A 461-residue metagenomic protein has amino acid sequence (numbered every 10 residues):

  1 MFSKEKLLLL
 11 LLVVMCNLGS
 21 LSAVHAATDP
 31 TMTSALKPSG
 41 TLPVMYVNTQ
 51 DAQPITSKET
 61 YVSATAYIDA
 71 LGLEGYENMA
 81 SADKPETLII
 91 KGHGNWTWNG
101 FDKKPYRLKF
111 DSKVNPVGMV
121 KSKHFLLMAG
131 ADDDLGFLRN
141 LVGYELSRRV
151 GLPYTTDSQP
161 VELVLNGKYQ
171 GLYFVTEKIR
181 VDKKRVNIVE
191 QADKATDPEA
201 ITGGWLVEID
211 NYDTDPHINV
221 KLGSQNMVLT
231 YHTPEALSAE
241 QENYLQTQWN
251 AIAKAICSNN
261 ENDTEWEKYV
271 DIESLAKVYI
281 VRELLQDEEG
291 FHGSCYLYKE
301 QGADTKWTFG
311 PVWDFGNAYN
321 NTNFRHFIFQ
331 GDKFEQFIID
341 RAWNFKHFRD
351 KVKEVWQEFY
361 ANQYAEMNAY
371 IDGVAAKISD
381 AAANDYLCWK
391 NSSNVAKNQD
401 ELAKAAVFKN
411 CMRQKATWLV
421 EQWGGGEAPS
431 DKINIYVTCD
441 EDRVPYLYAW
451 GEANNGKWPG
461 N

Functional and structural regions predicted by a protein language model:
M1-L10: Bacterial N-terminal signal peptides that target proteins for export
L9-S20: Bacterial N-terminal signal peptides
L18-P30: Sec-dependent signal peptide cleavage junction
A27-V142: Conserved NTP-binding catalytic cores of kinases and kinase-like/nucleotidyltransferase enzymes across multiple kinase
L42, Q53-I55, T97, F101 (+2 more regions): Middle-to-C-terminal accessory/interaction subdomains
K109, V114-N115, A129, G151-T156 (+2 more regions): Internal "kinase-insert"/substrate-recognition segments embedded within catalytic cores of ATP-dependent enzymes
L135-N166: A conserved helix-loop-beta module that forms one wall/lid of the active-site cleft in ATP-utilizing catalytic domains
E427-N461: Insoluble glucan recognition modules
